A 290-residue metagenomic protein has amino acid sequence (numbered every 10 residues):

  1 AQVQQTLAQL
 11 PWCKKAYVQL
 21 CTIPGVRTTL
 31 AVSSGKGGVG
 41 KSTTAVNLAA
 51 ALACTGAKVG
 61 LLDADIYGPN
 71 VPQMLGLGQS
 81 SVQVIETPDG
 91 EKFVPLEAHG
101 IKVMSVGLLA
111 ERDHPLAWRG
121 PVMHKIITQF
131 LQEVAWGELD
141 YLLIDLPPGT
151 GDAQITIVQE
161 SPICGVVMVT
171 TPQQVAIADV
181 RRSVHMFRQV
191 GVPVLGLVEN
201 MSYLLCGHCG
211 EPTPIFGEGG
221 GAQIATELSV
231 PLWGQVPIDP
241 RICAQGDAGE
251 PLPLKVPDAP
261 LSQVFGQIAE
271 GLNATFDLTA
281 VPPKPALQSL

Functional and structural regions predicted by a protein language model:
A1-Y17: Short, non-transmembrane amphipathic alpha-helical segments
L7, V26, G37, D63 (+9 more regions): Residue-level signature of catalytic and energy-coupling elements of molecular machines, predominantly ATP/GTP-dependent
T29-D65, V184: Walker A/P-loop phosphate-binding motif and the immediately C-terminal alpha-helix
L52-D113, W118, H124-K125: Phosphate-binding loop that captures ATP/GTP phosphates
G107-I157, A176: Phosphate-binding/switch loop-helix module in NTP-utilizing enzymes
D140-Q245: Conserved catalytic-core segment of NTP-binding enzymes
A248-L261: C-terminal boundary of histidine-terminating zinc-finger modules
Q267-G271, A280-L290: A short, charged, Gly/Pro-tolerant segment at domain boundaries
